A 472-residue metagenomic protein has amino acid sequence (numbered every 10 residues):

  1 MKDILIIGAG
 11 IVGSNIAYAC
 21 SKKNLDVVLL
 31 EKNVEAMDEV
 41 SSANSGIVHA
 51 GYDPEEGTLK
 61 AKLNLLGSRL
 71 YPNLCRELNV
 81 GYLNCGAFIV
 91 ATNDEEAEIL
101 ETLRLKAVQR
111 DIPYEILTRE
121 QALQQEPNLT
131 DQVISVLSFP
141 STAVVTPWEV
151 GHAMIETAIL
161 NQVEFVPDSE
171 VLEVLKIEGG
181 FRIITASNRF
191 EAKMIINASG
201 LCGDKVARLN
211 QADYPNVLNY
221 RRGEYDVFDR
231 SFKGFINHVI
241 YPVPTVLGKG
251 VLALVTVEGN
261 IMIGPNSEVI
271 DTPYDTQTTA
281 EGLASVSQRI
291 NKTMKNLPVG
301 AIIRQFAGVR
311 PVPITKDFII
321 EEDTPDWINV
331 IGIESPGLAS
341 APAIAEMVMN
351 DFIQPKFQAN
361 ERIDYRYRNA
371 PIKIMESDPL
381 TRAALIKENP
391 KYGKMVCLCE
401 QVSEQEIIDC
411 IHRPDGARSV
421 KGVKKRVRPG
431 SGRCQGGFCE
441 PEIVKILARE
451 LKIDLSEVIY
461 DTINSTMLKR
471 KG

Functional and structural regions predicted by a protein language model:
K2-L29: N-terminal Rossmann-like FAD-binding beta1-loop-alpha1 element of flavoenzymes
L5-I7, F190-C202, A345: Short hydrophobic core segments
N15-A19, V48, V80-Y82, N197-D326 (+2 more regions): Active-site substrate-recognition segment that forms the wall of the catalytic cavity or substrate channel
K22-A43: Glycine-rich FAD pyrophosphate-binding loop
G46-Q125, G250-V251: Dinucleotide-binding Rossmann-like beta1-alpha1 core, especially the glycine-rich loop that anchors the ADP
K62-L65, V90-I99, L137-E156, T276-E281 (+2 more regions): Short beta-strand to alpha-helix junction loop
L137-M194: Helical element adjacent to the flavin cofactor pocket in flavoenzyme catalytic cores
V257-E258, Y274-M395, V402-E406, C410-R413 (+1 more regions): C-terminal catalytic lobe of FAD-dependent flavoproteins
